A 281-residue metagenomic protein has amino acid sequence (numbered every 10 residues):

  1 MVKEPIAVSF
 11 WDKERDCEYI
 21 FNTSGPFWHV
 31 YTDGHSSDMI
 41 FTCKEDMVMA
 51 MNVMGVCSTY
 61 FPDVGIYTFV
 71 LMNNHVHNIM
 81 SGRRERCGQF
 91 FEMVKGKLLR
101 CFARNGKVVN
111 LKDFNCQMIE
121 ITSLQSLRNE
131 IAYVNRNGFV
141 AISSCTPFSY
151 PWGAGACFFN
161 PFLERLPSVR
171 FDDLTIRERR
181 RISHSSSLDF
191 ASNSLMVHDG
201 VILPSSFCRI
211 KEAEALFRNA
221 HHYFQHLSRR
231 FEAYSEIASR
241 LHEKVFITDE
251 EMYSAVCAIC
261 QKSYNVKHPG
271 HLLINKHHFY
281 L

Functional and structural regions predicted by a protein language model:
M1-T68, M72, R83-L281: Short Pro-Cys-Gly-centered "Cys-loop" motif that presents a nucleophilic cysteine in a tight turn
N74-V76: Short acidic-rich active-site patches of cyclic nucleotide enzymes
I79-S81: Short hydrophobic/aromatic beta-strand micro-patches that form the beta-sheet surface supporting nucleotide- or nucleic
